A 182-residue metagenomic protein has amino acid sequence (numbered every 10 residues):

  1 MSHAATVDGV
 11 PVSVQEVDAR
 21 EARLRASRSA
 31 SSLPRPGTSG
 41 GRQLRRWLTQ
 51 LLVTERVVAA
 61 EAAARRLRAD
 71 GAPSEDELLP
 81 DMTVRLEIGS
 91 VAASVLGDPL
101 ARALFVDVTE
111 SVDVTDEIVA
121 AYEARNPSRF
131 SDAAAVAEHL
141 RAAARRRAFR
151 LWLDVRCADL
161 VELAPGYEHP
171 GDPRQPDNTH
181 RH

Functional and structural regions predicted by a protein language model:
S2-S27, S31-H182: Peptidyl-prolyl cis-trans isomerase
